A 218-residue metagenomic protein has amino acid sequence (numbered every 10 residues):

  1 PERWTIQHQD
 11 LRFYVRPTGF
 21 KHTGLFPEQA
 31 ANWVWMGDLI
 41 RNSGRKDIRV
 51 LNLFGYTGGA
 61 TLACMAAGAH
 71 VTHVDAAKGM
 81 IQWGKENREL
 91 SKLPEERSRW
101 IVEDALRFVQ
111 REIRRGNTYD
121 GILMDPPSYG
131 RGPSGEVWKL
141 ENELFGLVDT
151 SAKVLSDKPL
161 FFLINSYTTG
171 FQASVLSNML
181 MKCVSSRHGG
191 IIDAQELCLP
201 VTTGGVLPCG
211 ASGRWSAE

Functional and structural regions predicted by a protein language model:
P1-L25, V34: Non-catalytic substrate-recognition/targeting regions of SAM-dependent transferases
R45-Y56: Conserved class I S-adenosyl-L-methionine
T57-A69: Conserved SAM-binding loop of SAM-dependent methyltransferases across substrates and taxa, primarily the Class I
H70-D75: Conserved SAM-binding motif I beta-strand of class I
A77-L123: S-adenosyl-L-methionine
K78-M80, V102-L106, Y119-T150: Mobile active-site "lid"/loop adjacent to the S-adenosyl-L-methionine
T150, L155-F162: Short glycine-dipeptide loop
P159-E218: C-terminal catalytic and target-recognition region of SAM-dependent MTase-like enzymes, primarily methyltransferases
